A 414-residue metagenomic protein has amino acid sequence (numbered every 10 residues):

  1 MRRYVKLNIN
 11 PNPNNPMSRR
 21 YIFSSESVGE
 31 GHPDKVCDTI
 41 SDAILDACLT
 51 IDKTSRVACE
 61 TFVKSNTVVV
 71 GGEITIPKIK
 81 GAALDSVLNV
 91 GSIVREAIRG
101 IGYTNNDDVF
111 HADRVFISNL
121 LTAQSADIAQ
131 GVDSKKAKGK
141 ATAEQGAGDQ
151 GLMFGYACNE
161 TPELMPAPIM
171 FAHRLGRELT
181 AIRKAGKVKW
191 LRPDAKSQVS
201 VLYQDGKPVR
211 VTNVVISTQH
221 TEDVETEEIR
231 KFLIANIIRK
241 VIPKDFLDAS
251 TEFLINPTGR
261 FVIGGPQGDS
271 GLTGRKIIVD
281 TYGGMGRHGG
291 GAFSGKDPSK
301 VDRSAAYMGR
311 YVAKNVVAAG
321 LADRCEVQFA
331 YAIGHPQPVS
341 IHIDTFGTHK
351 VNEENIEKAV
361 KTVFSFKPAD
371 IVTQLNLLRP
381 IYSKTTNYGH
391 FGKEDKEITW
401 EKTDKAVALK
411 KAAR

Functional and structural regions predicted by a protein language model:
M1-P16: Short, Lys/Arg-enriched N-terminal segments with co-localized hydrophobic residues within the first ~10-30 amino acids
N15-A58, F62: N-terminal, positively charged regions that mediate nucleic acid binding
I22-G29, E60, T67-T75, S118 (+7 more regions): Short glycine-rich or small-residue beta-strand-to-loop segments that form or flank ligand, phosphate, metal/Fe-S
S24-S27, S92, E96-I263, N387 (+1 more regions): Glycine-rich, mobile lid/loop segments that gate access to catalytic sites or pores
C59-F62, D108-N119, T251-N256, A322-A332 (+3 more regions): Beta-strand segments within the central parallel beta-sheet cores of soluble alpha/beta enzyme folds
E178, V224-A318: Glycine-rich anion/phosphate-binding loop at the beta-strand->alpha-helix junction
R324, A332-R414: Internal helix-turn-beta structural module
